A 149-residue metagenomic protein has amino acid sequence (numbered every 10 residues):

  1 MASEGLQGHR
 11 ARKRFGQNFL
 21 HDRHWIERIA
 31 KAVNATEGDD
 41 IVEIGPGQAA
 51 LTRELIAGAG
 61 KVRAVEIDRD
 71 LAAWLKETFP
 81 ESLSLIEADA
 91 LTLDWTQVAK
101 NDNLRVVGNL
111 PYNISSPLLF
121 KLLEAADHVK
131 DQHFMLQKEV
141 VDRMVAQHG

Functional and structural regions predicted by a protein language model:
M1-G149: Catalytic cores of RNA-modifying enzymes
